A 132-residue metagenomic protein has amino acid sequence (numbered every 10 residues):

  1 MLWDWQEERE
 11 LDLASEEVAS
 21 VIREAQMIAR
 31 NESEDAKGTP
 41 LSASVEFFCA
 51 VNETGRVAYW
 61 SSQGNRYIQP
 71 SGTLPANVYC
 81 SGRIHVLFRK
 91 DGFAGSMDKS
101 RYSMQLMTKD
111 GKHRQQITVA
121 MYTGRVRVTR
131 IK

Functional and structural regions predicted by a protein language model:
M1-R23, M27, N31-K132: N-terminal helix-rich module
